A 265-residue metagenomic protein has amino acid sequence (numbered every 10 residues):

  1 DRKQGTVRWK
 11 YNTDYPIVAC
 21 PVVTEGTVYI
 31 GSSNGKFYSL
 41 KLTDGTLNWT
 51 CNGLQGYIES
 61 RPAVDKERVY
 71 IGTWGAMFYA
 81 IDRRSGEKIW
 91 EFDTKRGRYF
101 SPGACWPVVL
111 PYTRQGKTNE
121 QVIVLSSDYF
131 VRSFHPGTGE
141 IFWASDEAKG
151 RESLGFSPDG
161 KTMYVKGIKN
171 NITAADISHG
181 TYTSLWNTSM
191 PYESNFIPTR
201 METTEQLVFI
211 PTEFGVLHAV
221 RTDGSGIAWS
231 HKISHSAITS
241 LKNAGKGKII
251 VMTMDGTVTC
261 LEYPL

Functional and structural regions predicted by a protein language model:
D1-Q4, K41-G45, D82-G86, H135-T138 (+3 more regions): Short loop/turn segments that connect beta-strands within beta-propeller blades
V7-T24, S33, L47-D65, W74 (+6 more regions): Extracytoplasmic beta-rich repeat domains
V28, V69, V122-I123, M163 (+2 more regions): Hydrophobic beta-strand positions that form the internal "hydrophobic ladder" of WD40/Gbeta-like beta-propeller blades
N34-K36, A76-M77, Y129, N170 (+2 more regions): Short coil/turn segments within WD40 beta-propeller repeats
E213, L217-V220, G226: C-terminal structured "cap/appendage" subdomains that terminate the fold
K232-L265: Blade-level signature of beta-propeller repeat domains, shared across WD40, Kelch, NHL, RCC1 and BNR/Asp-box propellers
